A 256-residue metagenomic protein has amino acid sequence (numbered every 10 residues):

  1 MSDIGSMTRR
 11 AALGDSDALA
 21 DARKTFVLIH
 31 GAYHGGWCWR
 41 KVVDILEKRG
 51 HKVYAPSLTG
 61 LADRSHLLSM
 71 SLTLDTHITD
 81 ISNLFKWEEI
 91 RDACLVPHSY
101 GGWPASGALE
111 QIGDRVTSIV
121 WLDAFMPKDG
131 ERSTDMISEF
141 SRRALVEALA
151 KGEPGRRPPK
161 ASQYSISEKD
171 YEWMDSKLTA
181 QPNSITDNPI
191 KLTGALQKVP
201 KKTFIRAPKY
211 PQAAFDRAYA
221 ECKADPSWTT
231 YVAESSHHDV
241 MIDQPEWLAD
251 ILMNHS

Functional and structural regions predicted by a protein language model:
M1-S16: N-terminal secretory signal peptides and thylakoid transit peptides that target proteins across membranes
K24-S65: Conserved HGGG/HGGXW glycine-rich cap/lid loop of the alpha/beta-hydrolase fold
K52, L58-C94, E110-Q111, M136-S138: Active-site loop/oxyanion-hole signature of alpha/beta-hydrolase fold enzymes
M70, E110-V116, V120-R157, I185-T186 (+3 more regions): Flexible "cap/lid" loop of the alpha/beta hydrolase fold
V96-P97, G101, A105: Gly/Ala-rich beta-loop-alpha elbow adjacent to hydrolase catalytic centers
S176-A195: Active-site nucleophile elbow and catalytic-triad environment of alpha/beta-hydrolase enzymes
P208-S236, I242: Conserved loop-alpha-helix segment in the C-terminal half of the alpha/beta-hydrolase fold that carries the catalytic
I242-H255: Post-His helix in hydrolase/transferase enzymes
